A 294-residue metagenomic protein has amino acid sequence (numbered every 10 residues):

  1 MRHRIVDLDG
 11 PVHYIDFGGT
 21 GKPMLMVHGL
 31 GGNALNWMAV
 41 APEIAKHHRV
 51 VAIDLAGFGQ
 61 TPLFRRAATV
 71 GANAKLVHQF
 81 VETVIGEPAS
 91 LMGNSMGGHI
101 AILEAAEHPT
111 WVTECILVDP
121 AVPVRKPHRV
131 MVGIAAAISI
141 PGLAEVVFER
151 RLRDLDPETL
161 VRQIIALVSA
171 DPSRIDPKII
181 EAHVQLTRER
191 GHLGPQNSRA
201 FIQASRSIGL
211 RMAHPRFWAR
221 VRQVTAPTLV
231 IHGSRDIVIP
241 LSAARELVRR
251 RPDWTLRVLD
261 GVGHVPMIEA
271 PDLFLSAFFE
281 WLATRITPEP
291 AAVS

Functional and structural regions predicted by a protein language model:
M1-M24, A45-R49, A74-K75, V81-P88 (+2 more regions): Alpha/beta-hydrolase fold catalytic core
L8-G10, M38-P42, V51-M96, A106-E107 (+2 more regions): Active-site loop/oxyanion-hole signature of alpha/beta-hydrolase fold enzymes
G10, I15-P62, I268: Conserved HGGG/HGGXW glycine-rich cap/lid loop of the alpha/beta-hydrolase fold
A106, T113-D154: Flexible "cap/lid" loop of the alpha/beta hydrolase fold
R151-R222: Conserved alpha/beta-hydrolase catalytic His-Asp/Glu region
R211-M212, R235-I239: Acidic catalytic loop of the alpha/beta-hydrolase fold
V224, V230-H232: Short beta-strand/loop motif that positions the catalytic acidic residue of the alpha/beta-hydrolase fold
P252-S294: Catalytic active-site module of serine/aspartate enzymes centered on a nucleophile-bearing elbow/loop
